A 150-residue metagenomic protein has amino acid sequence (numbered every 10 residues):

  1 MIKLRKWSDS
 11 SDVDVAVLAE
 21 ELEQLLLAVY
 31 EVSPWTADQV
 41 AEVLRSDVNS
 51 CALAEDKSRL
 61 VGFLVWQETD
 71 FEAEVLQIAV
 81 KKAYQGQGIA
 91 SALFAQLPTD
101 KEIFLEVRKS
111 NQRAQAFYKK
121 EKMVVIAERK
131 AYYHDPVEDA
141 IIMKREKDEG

Functional and structural regions predicted by a protein language model:
I2-V13, A19-A83, S91-Q96, E146-E149: Acetyl-CoA-dependent GNAT
K3, W7, R108-Q112, A131-G150: C-terminal "cap" of GNAT-fold acetyltransferases
L53, V65, E128-A131, I142: Conserved beta-strand positions that form and line the central face of beta-propeller blades
L60, V125-A127: Residue-level detector of beta-propeller blades
V75, I103-V107: Conserved hydrophobic beta-strand within the GNAT/NAT acetyltransferase core sheet that lines the active-site cleft
V80-T99, Q112-K120: Conserved acetyl-CoA-binding loop-helix of GNAT-fold acetyltransferases
Y118, M123, M143: Conserved active-site tyrosine of GNAT-family acetyltransferases
